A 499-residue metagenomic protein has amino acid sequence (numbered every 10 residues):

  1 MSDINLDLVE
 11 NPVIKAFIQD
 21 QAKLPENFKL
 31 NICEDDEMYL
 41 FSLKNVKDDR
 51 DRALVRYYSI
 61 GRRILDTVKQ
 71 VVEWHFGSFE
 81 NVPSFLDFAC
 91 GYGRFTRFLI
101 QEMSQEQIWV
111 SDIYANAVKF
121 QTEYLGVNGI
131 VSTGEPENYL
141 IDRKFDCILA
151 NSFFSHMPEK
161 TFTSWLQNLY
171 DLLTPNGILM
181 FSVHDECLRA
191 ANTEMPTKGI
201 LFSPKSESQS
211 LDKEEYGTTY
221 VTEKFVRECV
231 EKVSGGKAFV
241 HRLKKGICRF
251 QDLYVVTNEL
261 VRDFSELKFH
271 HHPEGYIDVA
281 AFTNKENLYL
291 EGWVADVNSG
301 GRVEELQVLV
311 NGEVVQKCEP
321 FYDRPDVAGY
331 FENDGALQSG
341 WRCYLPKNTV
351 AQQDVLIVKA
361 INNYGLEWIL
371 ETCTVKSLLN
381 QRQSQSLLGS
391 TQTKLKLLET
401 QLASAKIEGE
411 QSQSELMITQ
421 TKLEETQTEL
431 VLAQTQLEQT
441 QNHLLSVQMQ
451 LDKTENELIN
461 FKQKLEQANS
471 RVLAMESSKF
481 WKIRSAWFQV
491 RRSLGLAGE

Functional and structural regions predicted by a protein language model:
S2-V82, G91-Y139, M180-P273: Class I (Rossmann-like) S-adenosyl-L-methionine-dependent methyltransferase catalytic domain, capturing the SAM-binding
D87: Class I SAM-dependent methyltransferase core
N138-I148: A short acidic, Gly/Pro-enriched loop at the edge of an enzyme's catalytic core that lines a small-molecule cofactor
C147-K160: A short SAM/SAH-binding and catalytic strip from SAM-dependent methyltransferases
T163-P175: A short glycine-rich, Lys/Arg-flanked "PGG" loop and its adjoining helix->strand segment in the class I
L267-H272, N284, W293, F321-G335 (+2 more regions): Boundary detector for helix-to-coil junctions that initiate low-complexity/charged tails
Y289-D296: Short edge beta-strand/loop segments characteristic of extracellular beta-sandwich folds
K347-Q352: Surface-exposed, short loops/turns at beta-strand junctions within beta-sandwich domains
